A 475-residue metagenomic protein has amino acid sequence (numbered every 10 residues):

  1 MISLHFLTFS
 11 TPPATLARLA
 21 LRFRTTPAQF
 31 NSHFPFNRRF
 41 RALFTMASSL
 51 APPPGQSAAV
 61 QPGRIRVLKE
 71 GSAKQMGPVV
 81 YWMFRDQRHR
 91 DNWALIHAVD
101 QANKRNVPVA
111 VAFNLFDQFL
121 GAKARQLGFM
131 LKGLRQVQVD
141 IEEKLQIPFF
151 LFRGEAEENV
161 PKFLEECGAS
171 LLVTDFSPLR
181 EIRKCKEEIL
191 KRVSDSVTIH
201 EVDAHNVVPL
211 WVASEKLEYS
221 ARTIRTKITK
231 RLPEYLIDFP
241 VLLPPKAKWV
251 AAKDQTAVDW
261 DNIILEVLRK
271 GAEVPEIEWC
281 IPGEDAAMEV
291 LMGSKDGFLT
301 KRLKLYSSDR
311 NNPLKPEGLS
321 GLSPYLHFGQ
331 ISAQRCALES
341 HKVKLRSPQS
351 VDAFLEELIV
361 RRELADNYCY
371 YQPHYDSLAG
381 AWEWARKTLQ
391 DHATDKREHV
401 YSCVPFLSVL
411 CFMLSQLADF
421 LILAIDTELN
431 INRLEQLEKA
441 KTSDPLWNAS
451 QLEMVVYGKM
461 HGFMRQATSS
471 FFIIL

Functional and structural regions predicted by a protein language model:
I2-A247, S350, L452, F471-L475: Trp/Phe/Arg-rich N-terminal binding region typifying the photolyase-homology
S72, N103, Q126-F129, A156 (+10 more regions): Secondary-structure capping and boundary motifs in well-ordered enzyme cores
K74-M76, V197, L210, E215-R386 (+1 more regions): Glycine/tryptophan-enriched, flexible segments
V79-F84, Q118-G121, E273, E317-L322 (+4 more regions): Glycine- and acidic
H97, N159, V290, G321-L322 (+4 more regions): Short, hydrophobic/aromatic alpha-helical segments in well-folded domains
E142, E284, E438: Functional cleft and adjacent loop/helix regions within the main domain that mediate ligand binding or catalysis
Q349-D366, Q451, V455-L475: Structured ligand/cofactor/substrate-binding pocket environments in proteins
E356, R361, A365-N448: Aromatic-anchored, charged helix-turn/loop surface patch used as a conserved interaction hotspot
